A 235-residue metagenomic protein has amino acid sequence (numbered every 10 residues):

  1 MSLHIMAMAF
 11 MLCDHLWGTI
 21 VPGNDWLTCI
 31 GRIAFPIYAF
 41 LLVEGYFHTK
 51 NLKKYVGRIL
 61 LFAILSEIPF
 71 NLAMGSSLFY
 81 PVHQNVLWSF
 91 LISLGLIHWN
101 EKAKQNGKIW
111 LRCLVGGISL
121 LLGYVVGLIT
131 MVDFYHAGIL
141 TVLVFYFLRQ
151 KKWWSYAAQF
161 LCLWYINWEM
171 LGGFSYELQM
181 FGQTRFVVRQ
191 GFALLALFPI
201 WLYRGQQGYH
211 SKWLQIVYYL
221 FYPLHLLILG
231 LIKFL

Functional and structural regions predicted by a protein language model:
M1-L235: Alpha-helical transmembrane segments and their immediate juxtamembrane cytosolic regions
